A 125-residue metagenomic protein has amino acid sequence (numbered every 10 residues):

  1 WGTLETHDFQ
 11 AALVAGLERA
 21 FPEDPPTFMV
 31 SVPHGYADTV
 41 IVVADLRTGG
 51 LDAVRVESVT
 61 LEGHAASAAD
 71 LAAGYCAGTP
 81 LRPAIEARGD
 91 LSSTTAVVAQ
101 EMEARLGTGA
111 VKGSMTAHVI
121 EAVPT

Functional and structural regions predicted by a protein language model:
W1-P25, T39, A68, A72: Conserved class I S-adenosyl-L-methionine
V30-T125: Conserved Class I S-adenosyl-L-methionine
